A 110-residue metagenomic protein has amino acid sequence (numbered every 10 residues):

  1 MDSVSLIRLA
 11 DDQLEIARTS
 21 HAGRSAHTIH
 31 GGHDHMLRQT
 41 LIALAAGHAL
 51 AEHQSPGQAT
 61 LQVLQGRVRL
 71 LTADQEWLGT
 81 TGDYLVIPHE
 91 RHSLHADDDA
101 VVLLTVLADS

Functional and structural regions predicted by a protein language model:
M1-M36, L71: A short, N-terminal "cap"/entry segment at the start of jelly-roll beta-barrel domains of the cupin/DSBH fold
G23-H27, R38-S55, T81, H89: Conserved short histidine dyad/triad with adjacent acidic residue
L50-E52, L70-L71, G79, H92-D97: Short beta-strand His + acidic residue motifs that chelate non-heme Fe in jelly-roll/DSBH and cupin folds
G57-A73: Glycine- and acidic-residue-biased ligand/ion/polar-headgroup-sensing regions
L64-Q65, T80-T81, D98: A cytosolic small-molecule/anion-sensing beta-strand core signal
A73-H89: Short acidic-glycine-tyrosine-enriched beta hairpin
H89-S110: Ligand-binding loop in jelly-roll beta-barrel domains
